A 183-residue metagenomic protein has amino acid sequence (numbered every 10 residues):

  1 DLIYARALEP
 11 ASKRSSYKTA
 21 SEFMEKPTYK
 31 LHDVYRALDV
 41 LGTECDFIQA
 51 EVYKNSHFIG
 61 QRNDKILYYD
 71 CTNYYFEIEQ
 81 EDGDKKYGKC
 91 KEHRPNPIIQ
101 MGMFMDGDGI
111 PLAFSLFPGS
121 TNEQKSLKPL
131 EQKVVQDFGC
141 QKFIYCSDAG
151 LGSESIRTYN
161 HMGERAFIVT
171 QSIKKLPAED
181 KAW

Functional and structural regions predicted by a protein language model:
D1-W183: Anion-binding and metal-coordination hotspots
